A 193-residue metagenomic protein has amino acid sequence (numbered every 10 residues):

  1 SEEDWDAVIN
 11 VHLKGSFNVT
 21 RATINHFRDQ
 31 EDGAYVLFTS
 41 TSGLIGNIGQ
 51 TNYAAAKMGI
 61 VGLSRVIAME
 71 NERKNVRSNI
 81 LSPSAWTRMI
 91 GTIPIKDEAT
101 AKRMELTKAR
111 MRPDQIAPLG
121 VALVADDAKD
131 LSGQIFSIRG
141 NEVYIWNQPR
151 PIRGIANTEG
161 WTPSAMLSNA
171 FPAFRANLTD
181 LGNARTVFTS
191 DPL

Functional and structural regions predicted by a protein language model:
S1-I9: Substrate-binding pocket helix/loop in short-chain dehydrogenase/reductase
T20, A56, S64: Active-site helix of classical SDR
F27, I45, V61, V66-V76 (+1 more regions): Active-site-adjacent segment of SDR/Rossmann-fold oxidoreductases
S40: Residue(s) in the substrate-gating loop at a strand-loop-helix junction that position the organic substrate next
G43-G46, T51-G59: The catalytic Tyr-X3-Lys active-site helix of short-chain dehydrogenase/reductase
R73, I80-R110, P149-R153: A glycine/serine/threonine-rich, flexible loop-to-helix segment that serves as the NAD(P) cofactor-binding "lid"
A101-L193: C-terminal helical subdomain
